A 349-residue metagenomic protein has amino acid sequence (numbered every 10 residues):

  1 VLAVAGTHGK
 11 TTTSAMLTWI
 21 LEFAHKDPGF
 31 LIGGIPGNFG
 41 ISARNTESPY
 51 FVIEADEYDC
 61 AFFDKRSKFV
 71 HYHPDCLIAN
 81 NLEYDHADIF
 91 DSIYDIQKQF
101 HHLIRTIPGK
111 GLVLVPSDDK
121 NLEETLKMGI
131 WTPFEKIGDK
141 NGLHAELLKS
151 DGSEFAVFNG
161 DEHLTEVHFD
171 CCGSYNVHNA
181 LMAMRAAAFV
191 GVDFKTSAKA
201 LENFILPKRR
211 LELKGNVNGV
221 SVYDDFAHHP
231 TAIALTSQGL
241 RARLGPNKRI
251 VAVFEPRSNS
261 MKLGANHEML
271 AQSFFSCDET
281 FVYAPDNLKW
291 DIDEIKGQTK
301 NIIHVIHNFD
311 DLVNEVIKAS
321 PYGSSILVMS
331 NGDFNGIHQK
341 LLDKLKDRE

Functional and structural regions predicted by a protein language model:
V1-V115, N121-T132: Phosphate-binding loop of NTP-binding sites
T12, S117, Y175-H178, H228: A generic structural signal for residues located within well-ordered alpha-helices of large catalytic or ligand-binding
P28, N80, I96, L114 (+5 more regions): Residue-level signal for inorganic ion chemistry
I35-F39, K120-N121, N141-G142, L206 (+1 more regions): Short acidic loop-to-helix transition motifs that present clustered carboxylates
R66-S67, E166-S174: A short glycine-threonine-serine/GTX helix/turn-capping micro-motif
H101, M128-P133, E162, C172-Y175 (+1 more regions): ATP-dependent carboxylate-amine ligase
S117-N121, D139-K140, N287-L288: Short, polar loop motifs at secondary-structure junctions
L147-T165: Acidic-glycine-rich active-site phosphate/pyrophosphate-binding loop
